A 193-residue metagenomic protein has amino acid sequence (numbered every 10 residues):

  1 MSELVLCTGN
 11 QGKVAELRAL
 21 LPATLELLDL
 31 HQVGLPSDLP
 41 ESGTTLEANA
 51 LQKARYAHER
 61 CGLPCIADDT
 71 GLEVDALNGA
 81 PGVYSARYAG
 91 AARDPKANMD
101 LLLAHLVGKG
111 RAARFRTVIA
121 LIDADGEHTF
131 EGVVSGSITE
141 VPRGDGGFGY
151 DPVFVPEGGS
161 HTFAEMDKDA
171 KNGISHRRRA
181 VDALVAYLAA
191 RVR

Functional and structural regions predicted by a protein language model:
S2-V5, Q11-R193: Anionic-ligand binding patches
